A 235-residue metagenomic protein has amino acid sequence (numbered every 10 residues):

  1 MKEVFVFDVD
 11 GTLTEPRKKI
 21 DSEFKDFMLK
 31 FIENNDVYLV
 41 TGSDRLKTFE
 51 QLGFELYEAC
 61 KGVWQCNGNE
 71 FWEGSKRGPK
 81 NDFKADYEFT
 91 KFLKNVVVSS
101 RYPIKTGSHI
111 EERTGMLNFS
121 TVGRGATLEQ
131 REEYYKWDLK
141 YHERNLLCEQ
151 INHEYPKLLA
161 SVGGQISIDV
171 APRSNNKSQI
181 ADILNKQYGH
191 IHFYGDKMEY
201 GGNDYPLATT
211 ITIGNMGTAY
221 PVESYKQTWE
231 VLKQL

Functional and structural regions predicted by a protein language model:
M1-V4, I20-D21, A171-L235: Mg2+-dependent phosphoryl-transfer enzymes with acidic/Ser/Thr/Gly-rich catalytic loops
E3-V9, L39: Short, hydrophobic/glycine-enriched beta-strand segments
P16-R17, T48-Q51, G74-S75, L128-E129 (+2 more regions): Short glycine-/acidic-enriched loop or helix-start segments at secondary-structure transitions that form or flank
K18-H109: Active-site phosphate-binding/coordination module
F31-Q51, V63, H109-T121, G164 (+3 more regions): Substrate-recognition element of Asp-dependent hydrolases with the DxDx(T/V) motif
E33-V37, P156-L159, Y188-G189, G214-G217: A generic structural motif
P103-H192, Y200: Conserved acidic, metal-coordinating active-site core of Asp-based, Mg2+-dependent phosphoryl-transfer enzymes
